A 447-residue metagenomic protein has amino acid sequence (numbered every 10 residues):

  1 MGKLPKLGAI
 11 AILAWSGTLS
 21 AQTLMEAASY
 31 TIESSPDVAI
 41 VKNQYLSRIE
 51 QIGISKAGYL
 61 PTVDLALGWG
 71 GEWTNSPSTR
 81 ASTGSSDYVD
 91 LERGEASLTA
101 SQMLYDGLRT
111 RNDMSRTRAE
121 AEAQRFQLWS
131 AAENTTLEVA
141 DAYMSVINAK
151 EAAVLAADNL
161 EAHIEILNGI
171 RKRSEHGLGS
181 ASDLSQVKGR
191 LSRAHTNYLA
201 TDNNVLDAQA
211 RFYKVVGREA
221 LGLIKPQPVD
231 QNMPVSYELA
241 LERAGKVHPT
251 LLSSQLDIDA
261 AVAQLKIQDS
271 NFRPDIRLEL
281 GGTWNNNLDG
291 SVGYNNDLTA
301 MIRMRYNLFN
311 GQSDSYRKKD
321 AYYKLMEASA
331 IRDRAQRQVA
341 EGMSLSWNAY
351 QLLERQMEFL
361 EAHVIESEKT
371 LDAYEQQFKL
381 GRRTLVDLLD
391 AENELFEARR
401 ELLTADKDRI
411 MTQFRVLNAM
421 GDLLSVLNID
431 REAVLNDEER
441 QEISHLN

Functional and structural regions predicted by a protein language model:
K3, L7, A132-G245, D257 (+5 more regions): Periplasmic alpha-helical coiled-coil/stalk elements that build and connect Gram-negative outer-membrane
L19-T23: Boundary at the C-terminal end of the N-terminal hydrophobic targeting segment
I40-S55, A131, T135-A156, E165 (+5 more regions): Amphipathic alpha-helical coiled-coil segments
T62-S130, L252-K266, N271-A335: Small/polar-residue-enriched beta-strand and adjacent coil segments characteristic of outer-membrane beta-barrel
S115-R118, A181-S192, K319, L385-N393: Short, charged, amphipathic alpha-helical segments
L403-N447: Acidic, low-complexity, intrinsically disordered peripheral segments
